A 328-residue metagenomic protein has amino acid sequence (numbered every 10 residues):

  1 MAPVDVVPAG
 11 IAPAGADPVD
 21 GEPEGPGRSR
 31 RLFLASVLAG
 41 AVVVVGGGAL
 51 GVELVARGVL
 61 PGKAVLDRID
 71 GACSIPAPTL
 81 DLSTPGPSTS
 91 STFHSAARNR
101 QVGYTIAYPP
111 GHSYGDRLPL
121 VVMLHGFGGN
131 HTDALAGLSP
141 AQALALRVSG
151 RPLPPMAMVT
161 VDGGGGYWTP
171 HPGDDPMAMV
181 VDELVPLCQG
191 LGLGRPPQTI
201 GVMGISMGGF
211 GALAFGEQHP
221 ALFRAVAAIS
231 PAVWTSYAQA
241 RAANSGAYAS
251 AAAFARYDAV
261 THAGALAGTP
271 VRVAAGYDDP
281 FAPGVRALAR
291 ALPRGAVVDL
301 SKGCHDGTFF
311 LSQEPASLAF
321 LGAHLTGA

Functional and structural regions predicted by a protein language model:
A2-V7, G21, G27-R28, L32-A328: Non-catalytic cap/lid and distal C-terminal segments of serine-dependent acyl enzymes
V7-V19: Intrinsically disordered, low-complexity tandem-repeat regions
